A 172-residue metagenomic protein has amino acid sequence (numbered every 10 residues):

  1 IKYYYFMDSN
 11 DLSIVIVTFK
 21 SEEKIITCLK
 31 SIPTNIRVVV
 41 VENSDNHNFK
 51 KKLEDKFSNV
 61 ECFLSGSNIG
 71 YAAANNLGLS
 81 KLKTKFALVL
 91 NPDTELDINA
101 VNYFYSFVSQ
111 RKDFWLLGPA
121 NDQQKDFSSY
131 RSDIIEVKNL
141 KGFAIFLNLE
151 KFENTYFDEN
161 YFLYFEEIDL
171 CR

Functional and structural regions predicted by a protein language model:
N10-I16, I32, R37-V41: Hydrophobic targeting segments
T18-T34: Short, well-formed alpha-helical segments that are part of the catalytic scaffolds of diverse glycosyltransferases
K24-I26, H47-D55: Acidic helix N-cap motif at the loop->helix transition within catalytic regions of sugar-transfer enzymes
S31, E42-K51, S67: A conserved acidic beta->alpha catalytic loop
L64-L82: Glycine-rich, basic loop-to-helix element that forms the pyrophosphate-binding segment of sugar-nucleotide handling
A87: Short aromatic/hydrophobic "clamp" motif used to bind/position activated sugar donors
T94-S129: Conserved donor NDP-sugar-binding/catalytic core segment of glycosyltransferases
I145-L147, K151-Y156, N160-R172: A short, conserved alpha-helix in the catalytic core of glycosyltransferases
